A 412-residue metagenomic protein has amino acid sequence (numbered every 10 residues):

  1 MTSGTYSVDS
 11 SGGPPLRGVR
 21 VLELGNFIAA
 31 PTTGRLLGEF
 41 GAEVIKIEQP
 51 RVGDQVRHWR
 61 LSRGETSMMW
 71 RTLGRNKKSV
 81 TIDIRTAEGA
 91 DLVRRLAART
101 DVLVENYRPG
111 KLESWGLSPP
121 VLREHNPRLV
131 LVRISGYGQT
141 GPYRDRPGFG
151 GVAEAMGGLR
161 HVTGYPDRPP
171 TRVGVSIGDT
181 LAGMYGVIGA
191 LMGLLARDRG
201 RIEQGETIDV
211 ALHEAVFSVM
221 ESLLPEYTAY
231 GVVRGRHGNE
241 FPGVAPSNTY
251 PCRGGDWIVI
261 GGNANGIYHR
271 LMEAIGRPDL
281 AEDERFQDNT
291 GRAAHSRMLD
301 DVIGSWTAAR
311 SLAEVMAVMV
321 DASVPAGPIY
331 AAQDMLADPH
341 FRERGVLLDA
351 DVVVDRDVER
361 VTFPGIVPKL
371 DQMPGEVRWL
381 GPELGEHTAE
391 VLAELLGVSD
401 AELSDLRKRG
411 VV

Functional and structural regions predicted by a protein language model:
M1-G200, E383, A389-V412: N-terminal helix-loop segment corresponding to the beta1-alpha1 unit of nucleotide/adenylate-binding folds
M1-R20, R234, P251-R253, D334-V412: Terminal low-complexity tails and localization/encapsulation signals of metabolic enzymes
V44, V320-D334, V398-L403: Short, well-structured beta-strand/strand-turn elements
R51, Y137-G138, L212-F217, G254-D256 (+2 more regions): Glycine-rich beta-alpha junction loops
Q139, D167-I177, D198-V216, R236-P242 (+1 more regions): Conserved Rossmann-fold dehydrogenase catalytic segment
G183-E206, S218-Y230, M272-P278: Oxidoreductase and adenylate-handling cofactor-binding alpha/beta cores
Q204-H213, V318, L403-K408: Beta-strand segments within the central parallel beta-sheet cores of soluble alpha/beta enzyme folds
P246-A322, A326: Aromatic-enriched alpha-helical interface/lid elements that frame and gate functional surfaces
